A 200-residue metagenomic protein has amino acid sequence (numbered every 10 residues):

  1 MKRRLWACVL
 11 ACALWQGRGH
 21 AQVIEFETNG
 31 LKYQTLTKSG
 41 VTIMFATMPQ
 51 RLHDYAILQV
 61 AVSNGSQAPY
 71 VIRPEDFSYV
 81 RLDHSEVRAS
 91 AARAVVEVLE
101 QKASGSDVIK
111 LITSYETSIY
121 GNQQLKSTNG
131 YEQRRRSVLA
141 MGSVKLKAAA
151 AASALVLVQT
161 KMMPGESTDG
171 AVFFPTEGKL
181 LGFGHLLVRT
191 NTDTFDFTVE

Functional and structural regions predicted by a protein language model:
M1-A7: Bacterial N-terminal signal peptides that target proteins for export
A7-Q16: Bacterial N-terminal signal peptides
A21-E200: Conserved functional micro-motifs across diverse proteins
